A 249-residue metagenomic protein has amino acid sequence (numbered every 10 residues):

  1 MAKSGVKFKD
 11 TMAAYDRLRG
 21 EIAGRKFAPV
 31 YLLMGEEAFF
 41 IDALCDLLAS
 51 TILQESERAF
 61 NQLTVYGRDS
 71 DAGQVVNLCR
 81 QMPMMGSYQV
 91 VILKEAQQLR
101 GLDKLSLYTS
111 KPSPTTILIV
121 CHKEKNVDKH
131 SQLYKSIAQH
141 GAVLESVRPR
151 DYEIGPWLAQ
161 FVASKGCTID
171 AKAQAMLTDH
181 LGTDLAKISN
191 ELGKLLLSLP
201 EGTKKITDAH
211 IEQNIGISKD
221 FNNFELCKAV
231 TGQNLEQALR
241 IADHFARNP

Functional and structural regions predicted by a protein language model:
M1-P249: Conserved beta/loop motifs at nucleotide-recognition and modification sites
